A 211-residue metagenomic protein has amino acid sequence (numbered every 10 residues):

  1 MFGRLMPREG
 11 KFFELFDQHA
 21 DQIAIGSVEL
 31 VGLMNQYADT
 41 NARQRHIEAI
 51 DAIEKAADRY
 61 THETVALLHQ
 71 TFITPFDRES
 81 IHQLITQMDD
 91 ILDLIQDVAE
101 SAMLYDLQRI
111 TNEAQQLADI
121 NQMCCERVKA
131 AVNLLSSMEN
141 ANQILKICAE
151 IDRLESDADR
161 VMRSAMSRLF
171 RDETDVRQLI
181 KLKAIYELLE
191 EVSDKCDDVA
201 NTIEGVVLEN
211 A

Functional and structural regions predicted by a protein language model:
M1-A211: Cytosolic, long alpha-helical scaffolding segments
